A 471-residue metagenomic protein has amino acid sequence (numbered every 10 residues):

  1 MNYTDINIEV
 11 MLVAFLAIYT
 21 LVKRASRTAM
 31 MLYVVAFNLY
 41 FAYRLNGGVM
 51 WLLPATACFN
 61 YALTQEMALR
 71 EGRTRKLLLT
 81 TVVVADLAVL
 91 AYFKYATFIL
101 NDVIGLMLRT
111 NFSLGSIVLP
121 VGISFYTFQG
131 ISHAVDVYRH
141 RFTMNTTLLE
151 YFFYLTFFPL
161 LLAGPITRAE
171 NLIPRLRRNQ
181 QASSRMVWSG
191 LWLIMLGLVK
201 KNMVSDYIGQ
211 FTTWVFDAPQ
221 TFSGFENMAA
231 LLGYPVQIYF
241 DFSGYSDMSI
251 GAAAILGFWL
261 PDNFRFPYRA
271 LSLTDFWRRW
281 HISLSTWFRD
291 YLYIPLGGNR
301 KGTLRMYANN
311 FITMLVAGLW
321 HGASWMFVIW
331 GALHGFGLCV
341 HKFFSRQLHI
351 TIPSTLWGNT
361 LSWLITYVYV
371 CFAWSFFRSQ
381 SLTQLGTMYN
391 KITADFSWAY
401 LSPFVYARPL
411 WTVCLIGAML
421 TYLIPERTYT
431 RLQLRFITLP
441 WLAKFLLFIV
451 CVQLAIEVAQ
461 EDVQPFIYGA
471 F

Functional and structural regions predicted by a protein language model:
M1-T421, P425-A470: Membrane-embedded transmembrane alpha-helical bundles that form the catalytic cores of multi-pass lipid-modifying
